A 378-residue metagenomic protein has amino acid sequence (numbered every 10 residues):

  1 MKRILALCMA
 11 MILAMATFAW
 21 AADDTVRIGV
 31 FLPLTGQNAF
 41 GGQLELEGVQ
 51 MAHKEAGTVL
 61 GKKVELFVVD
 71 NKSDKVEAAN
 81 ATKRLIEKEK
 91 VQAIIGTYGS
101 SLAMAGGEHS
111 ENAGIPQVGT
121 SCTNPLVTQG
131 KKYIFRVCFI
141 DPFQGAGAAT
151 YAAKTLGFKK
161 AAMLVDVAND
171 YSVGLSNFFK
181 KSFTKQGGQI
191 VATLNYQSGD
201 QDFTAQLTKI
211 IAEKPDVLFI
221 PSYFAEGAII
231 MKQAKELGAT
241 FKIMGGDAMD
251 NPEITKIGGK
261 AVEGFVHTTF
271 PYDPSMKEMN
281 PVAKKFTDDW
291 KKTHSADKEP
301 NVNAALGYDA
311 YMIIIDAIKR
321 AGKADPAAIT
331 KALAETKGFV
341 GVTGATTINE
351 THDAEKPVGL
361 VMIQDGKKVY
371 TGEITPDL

Functional and structural regions predicted by a protein language model:
G29-G48, A56, V69-V76, Y98-S101 (+4 more regions): Extracytoplasmic "Venus flytrap"
V30, L85, E89-Y98, V118-T120 (+5 more regions): Periplasmic-binding protein-like
F40-E47, E55-Q129, V137, Y196-F203 (+1 more regions): Beta-alpha junction/loop-to-helix N-cap segments that form part of ligand/metal-binding clefts
A78, V137-K160, V173-L175, Q201-T204 (+4 more regions): Hydrophobic alpha-helical segments within soluble ligand-binding/sensing domains
S110-N112, S176-F270: Extracellular/periplasmic bilobed ligand-binding domains
I134-S198, V217, S295, I314: An alpha-beta-alpha
M231-Y308, M362-L378: Extracellular/periplasmic periplasmic-binding protein-like sensory domains
W290-A305, I313-K368: Segments of small-molecule ligand-sensing domains
